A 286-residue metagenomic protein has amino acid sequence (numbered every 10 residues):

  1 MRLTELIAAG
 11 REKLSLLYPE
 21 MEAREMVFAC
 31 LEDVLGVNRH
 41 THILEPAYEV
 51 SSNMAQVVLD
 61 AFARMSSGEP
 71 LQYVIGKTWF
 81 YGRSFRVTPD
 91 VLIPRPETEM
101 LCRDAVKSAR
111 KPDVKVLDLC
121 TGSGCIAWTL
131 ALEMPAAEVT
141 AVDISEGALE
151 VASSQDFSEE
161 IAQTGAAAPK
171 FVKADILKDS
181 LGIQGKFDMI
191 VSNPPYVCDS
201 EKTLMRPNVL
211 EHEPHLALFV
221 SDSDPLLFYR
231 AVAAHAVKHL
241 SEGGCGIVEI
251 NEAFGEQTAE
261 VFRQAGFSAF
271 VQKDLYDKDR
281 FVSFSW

Functional and structural regions predicted by a protein language model:
M1-I43: Non-catalytic accessory regions of SAM-dependent methyltransferases
L14, D156-I161, A236, F262: Conserved hydrophobic residues forming the short capping helix/wall of the S-adenosyl-L-methionine
A29-K107: Conserved AdoMet
C30, G68, T98, I126 (+5 more regions): Residue-level signal for inorganic ion chemistry
Q72, V197-S200, A253: Active-site beta-alpha loop architecture of Rossmann-like, nucleotide-cofactor-dependent enzymes
P96-L204, A231: Conserved SAM/SAH cofactor-binding pocket of Class I
Y196-L227: Mobile active-site "lid"/loop adjacent to the S-adenosyl-L-methionine
D222-F284: Conserved Class I SAM-dependent methyltransferase catalytic core
